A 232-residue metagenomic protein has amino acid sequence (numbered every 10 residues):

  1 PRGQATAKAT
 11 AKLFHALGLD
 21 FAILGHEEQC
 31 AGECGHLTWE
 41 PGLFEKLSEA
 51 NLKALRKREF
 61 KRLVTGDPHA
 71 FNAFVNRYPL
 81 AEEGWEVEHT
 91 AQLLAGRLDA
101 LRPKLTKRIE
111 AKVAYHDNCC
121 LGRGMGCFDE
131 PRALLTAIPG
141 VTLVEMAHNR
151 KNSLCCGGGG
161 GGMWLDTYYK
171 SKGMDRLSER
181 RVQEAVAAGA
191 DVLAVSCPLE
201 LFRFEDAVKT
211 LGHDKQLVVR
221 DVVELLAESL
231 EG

Functional and structural regions predicted by a protein language model:
P1-G232: Iron-sulfur cluster-binding electron-transfer modules in prokaryotic oxidoreductases
